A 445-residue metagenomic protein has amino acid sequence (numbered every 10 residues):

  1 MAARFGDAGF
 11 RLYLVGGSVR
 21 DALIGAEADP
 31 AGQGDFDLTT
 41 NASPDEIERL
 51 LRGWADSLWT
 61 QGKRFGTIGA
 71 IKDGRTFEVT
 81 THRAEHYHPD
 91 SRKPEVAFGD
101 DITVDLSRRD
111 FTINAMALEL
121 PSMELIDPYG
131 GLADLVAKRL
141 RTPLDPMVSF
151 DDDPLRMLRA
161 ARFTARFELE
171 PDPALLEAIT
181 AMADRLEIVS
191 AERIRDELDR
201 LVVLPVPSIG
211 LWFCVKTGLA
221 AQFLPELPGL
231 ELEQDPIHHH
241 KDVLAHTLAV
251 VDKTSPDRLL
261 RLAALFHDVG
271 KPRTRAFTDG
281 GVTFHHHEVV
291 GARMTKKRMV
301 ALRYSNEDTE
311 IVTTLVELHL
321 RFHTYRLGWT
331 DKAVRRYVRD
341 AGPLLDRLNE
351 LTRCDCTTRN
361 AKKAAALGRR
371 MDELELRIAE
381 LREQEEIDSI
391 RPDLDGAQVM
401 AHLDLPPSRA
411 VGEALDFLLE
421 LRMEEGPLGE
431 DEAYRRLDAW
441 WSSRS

Functional and structural regions predicted by a protein language model:
M1-S445: Catalytic cores of the polymerase beta-like nucleotidyltransferase superfamily and closely associated nucleotide
